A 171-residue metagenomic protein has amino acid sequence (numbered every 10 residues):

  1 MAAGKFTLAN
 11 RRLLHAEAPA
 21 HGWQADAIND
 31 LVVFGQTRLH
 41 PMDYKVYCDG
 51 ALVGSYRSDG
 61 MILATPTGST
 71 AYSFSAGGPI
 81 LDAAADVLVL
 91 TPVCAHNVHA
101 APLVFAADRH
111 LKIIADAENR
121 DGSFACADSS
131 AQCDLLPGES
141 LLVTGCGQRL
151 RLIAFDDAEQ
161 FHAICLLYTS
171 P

Functional and structural regions predicted by a protein language model:
M1-D59: Catalytic core of DAGKc-family lipid kinases
N10-L14, A27-N29, H40-Y44, D59-M61 (+5 more regions): A generic structural signal for short beta-strands and their flanking turns/coil linkers
D49, G77-L81, A107-D108, D128-A131 (+1 more regions): Short, solvent-exposed amphipathic alpha-helical segments in soluble enzyme and RNA/protein-processing domains
S55-S58, L63-H99: Gly/Ser/Thr-rich active-site loops/lids in small-molecule metabolic enzymes that frequently grip phosphoryl groups
L111-E139: A conserved acidic, glycine/proline-rich C-terminal tail/linker
D121, V143-C146: C-terminal functional extensions of proteins
G147-H162: Polybasic (Lys/Arg-rich)
Y168-P171: Conserved small/polar residues in nucleotide/adenosyl-binding loops
